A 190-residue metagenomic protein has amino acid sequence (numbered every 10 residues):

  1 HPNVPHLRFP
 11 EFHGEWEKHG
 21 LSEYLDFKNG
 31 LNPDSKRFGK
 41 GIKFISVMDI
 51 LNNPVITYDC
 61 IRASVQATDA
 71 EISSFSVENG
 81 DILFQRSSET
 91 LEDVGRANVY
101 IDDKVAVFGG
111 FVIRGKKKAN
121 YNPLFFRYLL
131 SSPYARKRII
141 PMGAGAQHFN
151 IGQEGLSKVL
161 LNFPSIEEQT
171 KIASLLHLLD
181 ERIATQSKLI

Functional and structural regions predicted by a protein language model:
H1, H6-P10, I172-I183, I190: Hydrophobic structural patches
H6-N32, K158: Non-catalytic DNA-recognition/assembly elements of restriction-modification systems
S22-D34, D49-I82: Sequence-specific dsDNA recognition surfaces
N32, V105-F111, Y121, G143-E167: A short glycine-rich beta-alpha junction/loop motif
L51-A63, I82-F108, L124-Y128, K137-P141: Short, ligand-facing micro-motifs at secondary-structure edges
